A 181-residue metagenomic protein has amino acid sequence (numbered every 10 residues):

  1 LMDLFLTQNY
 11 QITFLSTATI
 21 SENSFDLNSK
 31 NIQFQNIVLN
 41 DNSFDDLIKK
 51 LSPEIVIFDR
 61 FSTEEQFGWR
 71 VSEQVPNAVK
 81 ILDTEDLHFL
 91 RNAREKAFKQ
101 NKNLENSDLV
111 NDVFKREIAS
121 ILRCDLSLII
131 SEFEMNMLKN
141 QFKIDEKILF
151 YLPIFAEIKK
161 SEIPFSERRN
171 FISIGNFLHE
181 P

Functional and structural regions predicted by a protein language model:
L4, Q8, F14, L126-L128 (+2 more regions): Conserved catalytic-core segment of nucleotide-activated headgroup transferases in glycan assembly
T7-L39: N-terminal strand-loop element at the rim of the active site of nucleotide-sugar-dependent glycosyltransferases
N42-L51, E162-P164: Short amphipathic alpha-helix with an adjacent loop that forms part of the alpha/beta core around
I48-Q66, I81: Short N-terminal targeting/anchoring amphipathic segment
R60, T84-D86, S131-F133: Helix N-cap/beta->alpha junction signal
Q66-F67, F114-E146: A short, active-site helix/loop in glycosyltransferases that binds the activated sugar's phosphate group
V75-K80, E146-K147: A short helix->loop->beta-strand "cap" motif at the edges of active sites that frequently abuts
L82-N111, S166: Acceptor-binding helix/loop patch of EC 2.4 sugar-transfer enzymes, predominantly nucleotide-sugar-dependent
